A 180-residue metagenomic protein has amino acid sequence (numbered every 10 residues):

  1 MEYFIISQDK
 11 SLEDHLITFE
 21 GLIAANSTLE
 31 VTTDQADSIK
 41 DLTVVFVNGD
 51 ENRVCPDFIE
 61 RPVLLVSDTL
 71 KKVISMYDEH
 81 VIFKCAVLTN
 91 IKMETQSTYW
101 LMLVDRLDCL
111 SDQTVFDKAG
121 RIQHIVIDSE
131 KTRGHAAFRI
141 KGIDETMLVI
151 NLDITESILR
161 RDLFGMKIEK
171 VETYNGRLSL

Functional and structural regions predicted by a protein language model:
M1-L180: Phosphate/anion-contacting hairpin/loop surfaces
